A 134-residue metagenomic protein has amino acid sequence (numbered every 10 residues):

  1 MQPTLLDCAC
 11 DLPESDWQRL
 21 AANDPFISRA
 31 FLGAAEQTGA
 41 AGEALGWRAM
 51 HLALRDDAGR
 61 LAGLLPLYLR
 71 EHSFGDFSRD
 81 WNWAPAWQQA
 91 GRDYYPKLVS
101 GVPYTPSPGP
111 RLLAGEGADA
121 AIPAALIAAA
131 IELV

Functional and structural regions predicted by a protein language model:
M1-V134: N-acyltransferase acceptor-side catalytic subdomain
